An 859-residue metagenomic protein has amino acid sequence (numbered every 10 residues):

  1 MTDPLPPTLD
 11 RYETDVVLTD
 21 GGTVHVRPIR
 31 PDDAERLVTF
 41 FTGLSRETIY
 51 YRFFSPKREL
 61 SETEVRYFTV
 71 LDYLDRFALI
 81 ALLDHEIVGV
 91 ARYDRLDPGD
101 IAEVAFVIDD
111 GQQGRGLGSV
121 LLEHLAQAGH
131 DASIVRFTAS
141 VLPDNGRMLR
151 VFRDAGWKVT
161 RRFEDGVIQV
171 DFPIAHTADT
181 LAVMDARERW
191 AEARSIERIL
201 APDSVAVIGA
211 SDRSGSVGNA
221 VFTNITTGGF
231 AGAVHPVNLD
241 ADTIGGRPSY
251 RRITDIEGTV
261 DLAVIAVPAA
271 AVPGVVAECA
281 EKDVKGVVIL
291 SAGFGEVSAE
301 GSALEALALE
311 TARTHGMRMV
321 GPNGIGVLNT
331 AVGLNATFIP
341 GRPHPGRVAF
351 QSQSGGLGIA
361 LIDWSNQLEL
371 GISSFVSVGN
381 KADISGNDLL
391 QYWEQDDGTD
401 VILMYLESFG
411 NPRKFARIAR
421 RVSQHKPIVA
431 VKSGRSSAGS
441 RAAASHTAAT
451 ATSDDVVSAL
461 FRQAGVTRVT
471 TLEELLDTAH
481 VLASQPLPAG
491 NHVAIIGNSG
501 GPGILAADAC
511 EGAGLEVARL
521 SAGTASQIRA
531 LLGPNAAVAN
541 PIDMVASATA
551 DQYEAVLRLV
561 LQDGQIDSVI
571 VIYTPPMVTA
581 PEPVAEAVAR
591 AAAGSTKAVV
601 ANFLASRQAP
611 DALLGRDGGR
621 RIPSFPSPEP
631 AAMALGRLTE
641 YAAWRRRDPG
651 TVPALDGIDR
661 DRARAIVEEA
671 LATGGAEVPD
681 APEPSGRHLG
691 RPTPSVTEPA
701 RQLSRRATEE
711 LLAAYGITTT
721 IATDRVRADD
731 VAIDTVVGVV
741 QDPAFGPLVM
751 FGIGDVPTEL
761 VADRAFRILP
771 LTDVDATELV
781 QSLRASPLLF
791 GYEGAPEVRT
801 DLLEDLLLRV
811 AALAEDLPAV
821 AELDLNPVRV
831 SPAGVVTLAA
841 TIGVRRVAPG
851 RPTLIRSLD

Functional and structural regions predicted by a protein language model:
M1-R198: Long, contiguous binding/interaction regions
A175-D859: Catalytic-core regions of core metabolic enzymes, especially those transforming organic acids/acyl-group intermediates
